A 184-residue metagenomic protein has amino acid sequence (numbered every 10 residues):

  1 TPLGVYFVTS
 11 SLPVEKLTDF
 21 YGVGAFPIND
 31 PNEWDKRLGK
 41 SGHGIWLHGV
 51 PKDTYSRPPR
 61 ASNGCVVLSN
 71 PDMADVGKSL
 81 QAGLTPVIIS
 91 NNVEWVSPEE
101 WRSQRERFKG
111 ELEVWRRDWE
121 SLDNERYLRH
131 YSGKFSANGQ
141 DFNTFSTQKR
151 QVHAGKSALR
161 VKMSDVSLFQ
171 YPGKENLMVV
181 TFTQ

Functional and structural regions predicted by a protein language model:
T1, K16, S167-F169: Conserved, single-site charged/polar hotspot
L3-Y6, S10-E113: Exported/periplasmic cell-wall-interacting domains
W115, Y127-L128, F145, V180: Hydrophobic pocket/interface hotspot
S121-N138: Short, well-ordered alpha-helical segments enriched in acidic and aromatic residues
Q140-T144: A short, aromatic/hydrophobic, helix- or strand-capping loop or linear motif that either lines the entrance/gate
R150-Q184: Surface-exposed, charged secondary-structure patches
